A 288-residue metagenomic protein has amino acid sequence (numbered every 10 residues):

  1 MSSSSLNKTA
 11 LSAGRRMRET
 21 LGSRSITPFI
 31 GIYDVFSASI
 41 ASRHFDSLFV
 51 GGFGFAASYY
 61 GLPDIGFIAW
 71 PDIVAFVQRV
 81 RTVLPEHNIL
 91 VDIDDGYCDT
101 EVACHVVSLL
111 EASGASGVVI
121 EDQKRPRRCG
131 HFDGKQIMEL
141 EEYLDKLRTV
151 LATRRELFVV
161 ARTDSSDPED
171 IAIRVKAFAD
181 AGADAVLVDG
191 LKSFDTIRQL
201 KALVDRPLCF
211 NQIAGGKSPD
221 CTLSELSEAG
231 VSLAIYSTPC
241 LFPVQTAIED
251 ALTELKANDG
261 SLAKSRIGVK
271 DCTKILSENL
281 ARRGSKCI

Functional and structural regions predicted by a protein language model:
S3-Q212, G216-Y236, F242-E249, T253 (+1 more regions): Alpha/beta enzyme core
L255-I288: Flexible C-terminal active-site loop/helix
